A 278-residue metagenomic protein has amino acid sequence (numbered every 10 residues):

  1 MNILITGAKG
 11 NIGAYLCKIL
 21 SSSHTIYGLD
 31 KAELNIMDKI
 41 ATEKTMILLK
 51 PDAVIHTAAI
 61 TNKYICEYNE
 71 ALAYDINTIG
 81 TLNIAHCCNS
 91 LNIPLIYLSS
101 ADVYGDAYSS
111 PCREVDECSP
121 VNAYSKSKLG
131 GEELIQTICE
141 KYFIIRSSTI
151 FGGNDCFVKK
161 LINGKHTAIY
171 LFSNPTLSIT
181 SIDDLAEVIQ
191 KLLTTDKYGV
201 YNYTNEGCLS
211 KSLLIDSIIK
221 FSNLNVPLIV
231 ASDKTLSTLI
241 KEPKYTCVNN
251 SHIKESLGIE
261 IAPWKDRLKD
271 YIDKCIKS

Functional and structural regions predicted by a protein language model:
M1-L20: N-terminal Rossmann NAD(P)H-binding glycine-rich loop of SDR-like oxidoreductase domains
T25-K44: Adenosine-cofactor binding site in Rossmann-like domains, unifying the SAM/SAH pocket of S-adenosylmethionine-dependent
K39-I76, C87-N89: NAD(P)H-binding glycine-rich loop region in Rossmannoid oxidoreductase-like domains and their noncatalytic homologs
D75, G80-N83, V103-I145: Catalytic helix-loop patch of NAD(P)-dependent Rossmann-fold dehydrogenases
E133-D184, Q190: NAD(P)-dependent short-chain dehydrogenase/reductase
L171-T176, Y201-L209, S256: Glycine-rich Rossmann NAD(P)(H)-binding loop
T195-L239, K244: Mid/C-terminal beta-alpha module of Rossmann-like enzyme folds, strongest in SDR-family dehydrogenases/epimerases
W264-S278: Amphipathic terminal alpha-helices
